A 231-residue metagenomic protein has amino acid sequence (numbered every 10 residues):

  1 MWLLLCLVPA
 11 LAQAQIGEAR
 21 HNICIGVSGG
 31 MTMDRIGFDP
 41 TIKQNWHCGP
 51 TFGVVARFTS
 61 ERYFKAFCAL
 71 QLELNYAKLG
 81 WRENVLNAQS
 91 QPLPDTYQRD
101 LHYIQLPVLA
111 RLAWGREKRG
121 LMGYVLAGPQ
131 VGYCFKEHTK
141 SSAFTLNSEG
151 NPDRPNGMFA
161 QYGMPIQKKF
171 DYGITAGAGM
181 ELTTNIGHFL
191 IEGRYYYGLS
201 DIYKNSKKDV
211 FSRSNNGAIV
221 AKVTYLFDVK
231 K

Functional and structural regions predicted by a protein language model:
M1-L4: Sec-dependent signal peptide recognition, specifically the positively charged N-region followed immediately by
L7-P9: N-terminal signal peptide c-region/cleavage motif recognized by signal peptidases
A14-R57, D228-K231: Short glycine/proline- and aromatic-enriched beta-strand/turn motifs that initiate or cap beta-hairpins
Q15-N22, E61-C68, G115-M122, T183-H188 (+1 more regions): Short loop/turn motifs that connect adjacent beta-strands in outer-membrane beta-barrel proteins
I16, R20, D171, G179-K231: Predominantly the C-terminal beta-signal and adjacent terminal strand-loop region of outer-membrane beta-barrel
V27-M31, F52-F58, Y76, L106-W114 (+4 more regions): Residues on the lipid-exposed face of transmembrane beta-strands in outer-membrane beta-barrel proteins
R35-H47, L79-I104, C134-D171, D201-A218: Extracellular/periplasm-exposed beta-strand and loop segments of Gram-negative cell-envelope proteins, dominated by
H47-G53, F67-A69, L101-P107, M122-Y124 (+2 more regions): Transmembrane beta-barrel architecture of outer-membrane proteins
